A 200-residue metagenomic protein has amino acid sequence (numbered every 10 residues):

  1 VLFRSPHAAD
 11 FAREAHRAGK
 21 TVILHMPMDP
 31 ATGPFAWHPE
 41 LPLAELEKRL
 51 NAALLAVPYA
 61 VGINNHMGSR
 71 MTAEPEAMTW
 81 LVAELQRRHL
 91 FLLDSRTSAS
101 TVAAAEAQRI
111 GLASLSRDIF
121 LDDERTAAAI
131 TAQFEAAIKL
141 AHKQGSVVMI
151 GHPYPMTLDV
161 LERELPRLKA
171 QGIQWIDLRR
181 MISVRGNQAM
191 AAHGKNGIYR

Functional and structural regions predicted by a protein language model:
S5-A8, D29-T32, A99-V102, D122-E124 (+1 more regions): Short gly/pro/ser/thr-enriched loop/turn and capping motifs at secondary-structure boundaries
H7-L24, A53-V57, A105-R109: Acidic (Asp/Glu)-rich catalytic clusters
D10-P34, L41-L46: Signal peptide-directed extracytoplasmic domains
P27-D29, V57, V82-E84, K195-G197: Glycan-processing catalytic domains of CAZymes
G33-W37, E74-E76: Short, conserved acidic/polar surface loops in the N-terminal third of protein domains
L43-E135, H142, S146, H152-K169 (+2 more regions): Catalytic domains of cell-wall/extracellular-matrix polysaccharide-remodeling enzymes, centered on de-N-acetylation
Q171-R200: C-terminal accessory extensions appended to soluble enzyme cores
